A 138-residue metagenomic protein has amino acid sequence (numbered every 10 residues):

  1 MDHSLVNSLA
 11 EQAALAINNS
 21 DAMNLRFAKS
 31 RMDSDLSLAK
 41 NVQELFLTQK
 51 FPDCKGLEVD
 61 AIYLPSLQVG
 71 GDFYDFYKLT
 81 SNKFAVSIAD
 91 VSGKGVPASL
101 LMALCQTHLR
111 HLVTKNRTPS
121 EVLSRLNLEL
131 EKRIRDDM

Functional and structural regions predicted by a protein language model:
M1-N18, A103-L104: Amphipathic alpha-helical "output/dimerization" segments
M23, F27-M138: … and, occasionally, acidic/histidine-rich disordered N-termini of signaling adaptors
